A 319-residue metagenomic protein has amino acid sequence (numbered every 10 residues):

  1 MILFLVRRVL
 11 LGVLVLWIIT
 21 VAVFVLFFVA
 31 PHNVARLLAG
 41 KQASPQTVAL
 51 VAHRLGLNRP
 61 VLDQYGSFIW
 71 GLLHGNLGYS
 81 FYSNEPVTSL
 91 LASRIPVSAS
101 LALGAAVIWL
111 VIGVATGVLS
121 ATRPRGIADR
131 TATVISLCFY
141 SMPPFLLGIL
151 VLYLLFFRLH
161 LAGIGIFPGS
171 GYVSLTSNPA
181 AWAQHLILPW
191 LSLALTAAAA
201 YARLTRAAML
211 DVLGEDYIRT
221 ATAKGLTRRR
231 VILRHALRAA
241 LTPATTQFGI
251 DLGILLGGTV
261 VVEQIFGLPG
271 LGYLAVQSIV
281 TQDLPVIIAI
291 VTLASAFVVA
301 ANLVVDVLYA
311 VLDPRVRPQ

Functional and structural regions predicted by a protein language model:
I2-L3, V13, L91, I95-R130 (+3 more regions): Alpha-helical transmembrane segments of integral membrane proteins, especially multi-pass inner/plasma-membrane
V6-L16: N-terminal signal-anchor/signal peptide hydrophobic helix marking the start of the first transmembrane segment
R7, A39-G40, H53, Y82-S83 (+7 more regions): Phosphate-coordinating loops and pocket residues in cytosolic domains that bind phosphorylated ligands
V15-G66, L159-W182: Hydrophobic alpha-helical transmembrane segments of membrane transport/permease proteins and related membrane-embedded
A22-V29, R59, W70, I135-P168 (+2 more regions): Membrane-water interface segments at the C-terminal ends of transmembrane alpha-helices in multi-pass inner-membrane
L26-A30, L38, Q42, L72-L73 (+10 more regions): Hydrophobic aliphatic residues
A43-N76, I187, I218, G267-Q277: Short hydrophobic, aromatic-rich alpha-helical segments embedded in or entering the lipid bilayer of multi-pass
N58-V114: An internal, D/E-rich "acidic patch" concept
